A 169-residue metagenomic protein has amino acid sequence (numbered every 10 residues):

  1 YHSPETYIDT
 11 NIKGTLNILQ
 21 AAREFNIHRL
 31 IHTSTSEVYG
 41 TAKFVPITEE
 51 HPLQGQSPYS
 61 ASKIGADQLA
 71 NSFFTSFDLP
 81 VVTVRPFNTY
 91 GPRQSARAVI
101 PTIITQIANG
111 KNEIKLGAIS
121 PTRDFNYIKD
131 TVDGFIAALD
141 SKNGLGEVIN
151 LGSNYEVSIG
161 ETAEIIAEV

Functional and structural regions predicted by a protein language model:
Y1-T89, I159, E168: N-terminal Rossmann-like NAD(P)+-binding domain of SDR-like oxidoreductases, especially those catalyzing
H2-Y7, F44-T48, A96-I104, K129-V132 (+1 more regions): Short, glycine/charged-enriched secondary-structure capping and boundary segments
I8, P92, P121-D124: Nucleotide-sugar-dependent glycosyltransferase donor-binding/catalytic pocket residues
I12-Q20, R97, K129-V132, I136: Conserved active-site region of classical short-chain dehydrogenase/reductase
F73, S95-A98, D140-N143: Alpha-helical transmembrane segments and their juxtamembrane interfaces
P92-A96, Y155: Residue-level signature of the cytosolic catalytic core of signaling kinases
P101-V169: C-terminal substrate-binding subdomain of Rossmann-fold SDR/epimerase-dehydratase oxidoreductases
